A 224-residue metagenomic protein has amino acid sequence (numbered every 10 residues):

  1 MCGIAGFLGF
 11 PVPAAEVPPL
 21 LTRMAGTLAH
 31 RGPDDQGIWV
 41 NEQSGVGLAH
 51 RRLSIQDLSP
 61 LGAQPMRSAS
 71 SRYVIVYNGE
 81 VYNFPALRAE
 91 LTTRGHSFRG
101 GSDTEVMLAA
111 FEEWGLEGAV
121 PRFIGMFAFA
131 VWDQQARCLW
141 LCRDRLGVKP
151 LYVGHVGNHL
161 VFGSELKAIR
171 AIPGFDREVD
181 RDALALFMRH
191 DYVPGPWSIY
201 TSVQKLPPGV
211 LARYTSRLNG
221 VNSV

Functional and structural regions predicted by a protein language model:
M1-V224: Cysteine-centered catalytic environments shared across enzyme families
